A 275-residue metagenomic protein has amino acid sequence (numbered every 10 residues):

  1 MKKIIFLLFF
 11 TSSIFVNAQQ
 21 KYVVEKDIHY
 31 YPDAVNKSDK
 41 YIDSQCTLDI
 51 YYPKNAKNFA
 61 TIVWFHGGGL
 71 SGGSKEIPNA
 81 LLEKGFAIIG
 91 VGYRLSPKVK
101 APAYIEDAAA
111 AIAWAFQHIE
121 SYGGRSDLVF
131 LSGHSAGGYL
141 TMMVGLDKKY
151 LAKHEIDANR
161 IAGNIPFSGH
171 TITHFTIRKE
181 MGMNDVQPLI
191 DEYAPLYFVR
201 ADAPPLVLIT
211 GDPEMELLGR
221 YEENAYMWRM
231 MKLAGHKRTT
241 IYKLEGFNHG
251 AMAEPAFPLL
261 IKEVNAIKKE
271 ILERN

Functional and structural regions predicted by a protein language model:
M1-V23: Bacterial Sec-dependent N-terminal signal peptides
Q19-A56: N-terminal cap/lid segment of alpha/beta-hydrolase-fold proteins
N58-G68: Short beta-strand element of the alpha/beta-hydrolase
S74-V91: Short amphipathic alpha-helix adjacent to the substrate-entry channel of hydrolases
V99-E120, M143: Alpha/beta-hydrolase active-site loop
F116-K179, I190-D191: Primarily recognizes the serine-hydrolase "nucleophile elbow" in alpha/beta-hydrolase and SGNH/GDSL folds
E155-F175, D185-A225, R229, L233: The feature captures the conserved acid-bearing segment of alpha/beta-hydrolase catalytic domains
A225, K232-N275: C-terminal catalytic histidine-bearing segment of alpha/beta-hydrolase fold enzymes
